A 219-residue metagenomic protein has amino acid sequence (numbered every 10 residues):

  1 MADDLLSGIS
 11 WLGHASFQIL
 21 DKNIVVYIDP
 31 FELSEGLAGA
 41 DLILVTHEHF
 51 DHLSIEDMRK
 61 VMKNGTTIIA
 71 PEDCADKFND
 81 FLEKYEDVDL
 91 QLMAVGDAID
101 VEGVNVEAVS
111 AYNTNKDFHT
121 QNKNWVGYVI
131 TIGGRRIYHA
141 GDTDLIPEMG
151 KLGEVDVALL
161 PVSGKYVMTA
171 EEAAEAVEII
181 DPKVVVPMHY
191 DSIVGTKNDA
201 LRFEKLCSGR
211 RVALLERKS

Functional and structural regions predicted by a protein language model:
M1-A38, L90-G153, M168, R217-S219: Core dinuclear metal-dependent hydrolase active-site scaffold
I9, L82-V101, A174, E178-S219: Binuclear metal-ion centers of metallo-dependent hydrolases, dominated by the metallo-beta-lactamase
I19, H47, S54, V106 (+3 more regions): Divalent metal-coordination and catalytic microenvironments
F31-K77, E154-L159, D181: Active-site metal-binding motif and surrounding structural segment of the metallo-beta-lactamase
E32-L33, H49-F50, D73-A75, V95-A98 (+2 more regions): Short, acidic/turn-prone active-site loops that include or flank metal/cofactor- and phosphate-binding residues
E56-V61, K77-F81, E148-K151, E172-A176 (+1 more regions): A short acidic, amphipathic alpha-helical/loop segment
V129-K183, M188-G195: Metallo-beta-lactamase
